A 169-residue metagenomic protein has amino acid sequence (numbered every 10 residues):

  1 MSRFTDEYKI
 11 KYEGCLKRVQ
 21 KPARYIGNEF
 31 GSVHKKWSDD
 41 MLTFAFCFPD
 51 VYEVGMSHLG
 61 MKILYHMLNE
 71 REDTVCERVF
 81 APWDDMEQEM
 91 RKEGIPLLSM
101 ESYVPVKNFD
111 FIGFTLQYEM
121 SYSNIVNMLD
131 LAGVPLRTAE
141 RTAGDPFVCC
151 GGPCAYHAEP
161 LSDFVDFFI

Functional and structural regions predicted by a protein language model:
M1-K21, R71: Helix-enriched interaction subdomains in cytosolic or periplasmic regions, typified by TIR/SEFIR signaling/NADase cores
I10, N28-V33, H66: ER/secretory pathway lumenal C-terminal domains and tails of membrane proteins involved in glycoprotein biogenesis
E13-G27, E87, N127: Short coil-to-helix leader/linker segments, especially the first N-terminal amphipathic alpha-helix with its helix
E29-D39, S102-V104: Short boundary motifs at domain starts and secondary-structure transition points
F44-P49, G55-M67, T74-E77, P82-M90 (+2 more regions): Low-complexity, highly charged intrinsically disordered N-terminal segments that act as targeting/localization
V51-V54, E119-S121: Short acidic, S/G/P-rich loop/turn micro-motifs used as interaction or catalytic elements
D73-T74, F167: Short, well-ordered coil loops that connect the C-terminus of an alpha-helix to the N-terminus of a beta-strand
A81-I169: Glycine-rich beta-alpha loop elements in corrinoid/cobalamin-binding modules across cobalamin-dependent enzymes
